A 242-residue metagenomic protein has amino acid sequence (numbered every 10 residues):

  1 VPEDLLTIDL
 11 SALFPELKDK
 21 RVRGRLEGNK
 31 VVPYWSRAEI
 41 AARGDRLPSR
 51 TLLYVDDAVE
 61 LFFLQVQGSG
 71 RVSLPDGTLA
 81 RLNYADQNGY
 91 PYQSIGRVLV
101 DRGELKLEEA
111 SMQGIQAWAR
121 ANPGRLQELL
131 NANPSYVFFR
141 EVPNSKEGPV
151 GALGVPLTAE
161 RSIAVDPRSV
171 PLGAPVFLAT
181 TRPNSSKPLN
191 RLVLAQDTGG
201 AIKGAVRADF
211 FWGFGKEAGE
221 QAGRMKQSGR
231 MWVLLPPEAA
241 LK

Functional and structural regions predicted by a protein language model:
V1-P143: Secretory/export targeting leaders with adjacent low-complexity proregions
S145-K242: C-terminal soluble interaction/assembly domains
